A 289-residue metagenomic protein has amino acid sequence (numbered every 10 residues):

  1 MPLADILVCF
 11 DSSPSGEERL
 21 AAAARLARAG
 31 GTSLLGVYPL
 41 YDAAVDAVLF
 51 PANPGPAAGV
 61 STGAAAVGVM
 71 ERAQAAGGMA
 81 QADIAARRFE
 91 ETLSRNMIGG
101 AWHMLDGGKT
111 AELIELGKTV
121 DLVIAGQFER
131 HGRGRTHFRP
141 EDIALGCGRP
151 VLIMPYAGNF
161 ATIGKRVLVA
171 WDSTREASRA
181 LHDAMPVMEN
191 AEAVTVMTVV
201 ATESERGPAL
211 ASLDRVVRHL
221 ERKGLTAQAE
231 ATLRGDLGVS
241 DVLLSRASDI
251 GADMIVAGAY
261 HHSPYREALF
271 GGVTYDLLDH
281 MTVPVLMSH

Functional and structural regions predicted by a protein language model:
M1, S15, L35, Y41-A44 (+6 more regions): Structural beta-alpha unit
M1-G68, I163-T232, A252: Small/aliphatic-rich secondary-structure junction motif
G16, L20-A29, W102, T110-F160 (+1 more regions): Gly/Ser-rich helix-loop-strand patches that form or flank binding pockets for ribonucleotide-derived cofactors
E18, A80, I84, F138 (+4 more regions): Conserved active-site and cofactor/substrate-binding residues in soluble primary-metabolism enzymes
A75, G126-R130, W171: Flexible, glycine/proline-enriched loop segments at strand-loop-helix junctions that form or flank small-ligand binding
D83, R87-R95, R133-P155, V216-A229: P-loop/Walker A phosphate-binding loop and immediately adjacent motor/lid segment at beta-alpha junctions
H131-G132, T202-P208, R234-L237, S263: Short, small-residue-enriched loops and turns at beta-alpha junctions that line or gate enzyme active sites
